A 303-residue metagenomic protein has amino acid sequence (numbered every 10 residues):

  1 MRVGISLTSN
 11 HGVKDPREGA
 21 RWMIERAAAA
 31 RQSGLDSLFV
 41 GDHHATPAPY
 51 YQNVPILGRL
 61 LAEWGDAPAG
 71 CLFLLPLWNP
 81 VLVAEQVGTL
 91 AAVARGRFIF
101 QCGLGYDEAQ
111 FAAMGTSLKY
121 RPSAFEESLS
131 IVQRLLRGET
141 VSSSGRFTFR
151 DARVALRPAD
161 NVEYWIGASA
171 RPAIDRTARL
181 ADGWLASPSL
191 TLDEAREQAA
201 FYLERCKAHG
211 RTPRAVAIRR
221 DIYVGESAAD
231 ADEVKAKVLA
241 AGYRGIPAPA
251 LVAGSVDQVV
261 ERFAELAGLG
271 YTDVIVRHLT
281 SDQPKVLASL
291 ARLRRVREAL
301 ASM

Functional and structural regions predicted by a protein language model:
M1-D15, D107-Q110, S143-N161, V224-P249: N-terminal small/glycine-rich loop or linker at the start of catalytic domains across soluble metabolic enzymes
M1-W64, V162: N-terminal beta1-alpha1-beta2 module of alpha/beta enzyme domains
V3-L7, L38-V40, P68-L72, F98-C102 (+4 more regions): Hydrophobic faces of well-ordered beta-strands that scaffold small-molecule active sites in alpha/beta enzyme cores
L7-R21, L72-V81, P158-S169, G245-D257: Active-site mouth loops of central-metabolism enzymes
A28-Q32, L57-D66, V87-F98, A178-R179 (+2 more regions): Acidic (Asp/Glu)-rich catalytic clusters
P49-I56, L190-R205, D282-A291: Active-site-adjacent beta->alpha loops and helix N-cap segments on the catalytic face of soluble alpha/beta enzymes
Y51-C71, A124-I131, L290-M303: Alpha-helix-loop-beta-strand connector modules within alpha/beta enzyme cores
N79-L180, D193-Y202, H209, P213: Internal, glycine-rich beta/alpha segment that forms the wall or movable "lid" of small-molecule/cofactor binding
